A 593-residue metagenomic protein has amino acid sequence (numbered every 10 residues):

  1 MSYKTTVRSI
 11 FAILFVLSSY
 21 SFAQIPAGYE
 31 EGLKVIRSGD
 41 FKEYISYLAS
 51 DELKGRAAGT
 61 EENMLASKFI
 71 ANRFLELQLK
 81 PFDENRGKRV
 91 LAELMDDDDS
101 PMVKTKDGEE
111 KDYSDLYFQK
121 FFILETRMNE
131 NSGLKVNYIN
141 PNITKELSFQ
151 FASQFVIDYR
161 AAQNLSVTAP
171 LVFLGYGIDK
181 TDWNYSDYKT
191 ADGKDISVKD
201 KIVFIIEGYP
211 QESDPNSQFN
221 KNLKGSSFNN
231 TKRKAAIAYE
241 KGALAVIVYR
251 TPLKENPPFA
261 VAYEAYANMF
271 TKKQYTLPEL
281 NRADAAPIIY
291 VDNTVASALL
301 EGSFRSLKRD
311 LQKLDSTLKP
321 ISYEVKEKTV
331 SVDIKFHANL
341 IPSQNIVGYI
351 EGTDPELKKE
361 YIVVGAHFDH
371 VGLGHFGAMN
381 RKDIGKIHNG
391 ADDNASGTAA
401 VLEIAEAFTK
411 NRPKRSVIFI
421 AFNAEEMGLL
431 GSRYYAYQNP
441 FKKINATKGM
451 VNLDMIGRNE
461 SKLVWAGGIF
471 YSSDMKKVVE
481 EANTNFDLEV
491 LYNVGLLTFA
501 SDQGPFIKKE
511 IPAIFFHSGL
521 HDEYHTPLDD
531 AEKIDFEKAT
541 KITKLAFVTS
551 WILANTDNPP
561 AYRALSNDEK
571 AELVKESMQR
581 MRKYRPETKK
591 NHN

Functional and structural regions predicted by a protein language model:
F22-R86, S100-D112, V295, G302 (+2 more regions): N-terminal hydrophobic or amphipathic helices/low-complexity stretches enriched in small/hydrophobic/Pro/Gly
I25-Y29, E130, Y138-P141, S153-T190 (+5 more regions): Soluble metallo-hydrolase cores and metallopeptidase-like ectodomains found primarily in the secretory/periplasmic
A27-V35, D51-E61, F122, D158-A162 (+8 more regions): Second-shell loop/turn segments in exported
V35-L53, A57-N63, K68-F82, N137-P141 (+5 more regions): Catalytic-core environment of secreted peptidases
K54-D214, S343: Noncatalytic luminal/extracellular "stalk/propeptide" segments of secretory-pathway proteins
I143, S148-A152, T276-R309, P413 (+2 more regions): Metal-dependent peptidase/peptidase-like ectodomains
L147-E279, E351, K386-H388: Extracellular/luminal Protease-associated
R250, K313, S322, K328 (+1 more regions): Active-site-adjacent substrate-binding region of metalloamidase/peptidase-like peptide-processing proteins
